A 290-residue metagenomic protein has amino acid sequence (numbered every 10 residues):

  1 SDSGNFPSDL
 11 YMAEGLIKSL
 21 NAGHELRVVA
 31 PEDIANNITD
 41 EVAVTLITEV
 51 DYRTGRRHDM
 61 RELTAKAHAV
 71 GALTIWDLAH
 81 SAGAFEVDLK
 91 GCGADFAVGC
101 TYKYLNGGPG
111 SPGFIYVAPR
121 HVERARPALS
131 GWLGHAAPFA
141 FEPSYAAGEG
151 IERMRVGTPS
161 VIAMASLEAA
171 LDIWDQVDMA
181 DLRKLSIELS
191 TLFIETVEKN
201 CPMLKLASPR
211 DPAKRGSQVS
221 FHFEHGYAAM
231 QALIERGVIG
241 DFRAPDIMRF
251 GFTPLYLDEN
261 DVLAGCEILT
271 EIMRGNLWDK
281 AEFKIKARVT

Functional and structural regions predicted by a protein language model:
S1-L10: Conserved PLP-anchoring active-site segment centered on the Schiff-base-forming lysine
G23-G83, Y104: Active-site phosphate-binding strand-loop segment of PLP-dependent enzymes
E41, C92-F96, P202, V238: Glycine-enriched alpha-helix->loop->beta-strand junction motifs that scaffold or abut catalytic
L78, A82, L89-V117: Conserved active-site segment immediately N-terminal to the catalytic lysine that forms the internal aldimine
G107-G110, Y116-L185, T191, K280 (+1 more regions): Active-site C-terminal subdomain of aminotransferase-like
I151-R155, W174-H222: Conserved small-domain helix->loop->beta segment predominantly found in fold-type I
A232-T290: PLP-dependent enzyme catalytic core of the Aspartate aminotransferase-like
